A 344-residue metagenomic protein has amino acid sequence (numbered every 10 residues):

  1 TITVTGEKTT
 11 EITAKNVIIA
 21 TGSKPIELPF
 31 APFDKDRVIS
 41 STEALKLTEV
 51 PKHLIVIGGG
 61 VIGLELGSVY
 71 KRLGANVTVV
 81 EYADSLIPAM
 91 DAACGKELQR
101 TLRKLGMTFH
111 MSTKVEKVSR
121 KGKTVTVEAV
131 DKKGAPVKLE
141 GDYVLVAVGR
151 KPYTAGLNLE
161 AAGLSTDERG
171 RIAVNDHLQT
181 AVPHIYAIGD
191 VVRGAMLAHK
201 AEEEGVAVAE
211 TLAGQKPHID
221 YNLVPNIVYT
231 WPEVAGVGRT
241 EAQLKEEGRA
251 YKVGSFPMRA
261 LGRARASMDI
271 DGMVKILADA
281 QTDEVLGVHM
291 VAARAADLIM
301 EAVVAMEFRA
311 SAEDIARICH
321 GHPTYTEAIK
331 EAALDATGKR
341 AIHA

Functional and structural regions predicted by a protein language model:
T1-T3, L73-D176, R239, E246: A Rossmann-like FAD-binding core segment of flavoenzymes
I2-E27, I39: Glycine-rich active-site/cofactor-binding loop and its immediate structural neighborhood
E11-G22, V56-I57, V77, L139-G149 (+3 more regions): Short hydrophobic core segments
T21-N76, V80, L105-F109, E160-A162 (+1 more regions): Glycine-rich dinucleotide-binding loop and its adjacent helix/turn
D34-P51, K138-L212, D297, A316: FAD-site-proximal beta/loop scaffold in flavoenzymes
V69-A89, D220-N222, D297-L298, M306: Beta1-alpha1 glycine-rich phosphate/pyrophosphate-binding loop at the start of Rossmann-like nucleotide-binding domains
A213, Y229-T240, K245-A344: Flexible, glycine-rich terminal cap/loop adjacent to redox cofactors in electron-transfer oxidoreductases
